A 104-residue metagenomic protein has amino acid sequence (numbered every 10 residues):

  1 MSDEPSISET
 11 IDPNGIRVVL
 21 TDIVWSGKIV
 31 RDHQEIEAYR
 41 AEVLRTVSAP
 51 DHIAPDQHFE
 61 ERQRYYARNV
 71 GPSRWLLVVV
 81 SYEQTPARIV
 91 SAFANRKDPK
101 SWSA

Functional and structural regions predicted by a protein language model:
M1-A104: Ribonuclease/tRNase effector modules and their secretory precursors
